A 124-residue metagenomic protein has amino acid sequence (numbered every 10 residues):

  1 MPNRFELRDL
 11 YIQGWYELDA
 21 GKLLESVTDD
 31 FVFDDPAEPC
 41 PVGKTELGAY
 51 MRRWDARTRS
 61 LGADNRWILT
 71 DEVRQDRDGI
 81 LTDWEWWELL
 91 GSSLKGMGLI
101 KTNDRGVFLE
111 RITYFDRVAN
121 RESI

Functional and structural regions predicted by a protein language model:
M1-D30: Short acidic-aromatic low-complexity motifs
N3, L7, E46, S92: Soluble or luminal CAZymes and related metallo-dependent hydrolases
L23-V27, F33, W84, G98-I100: A general secondary-structure boundary signal
L24, D34-D35, D64-W67: Short, hydrophobic secondary-structure boundary micro-motifs
V32-V42, R57-R59: A short gly/proline-enriched turn/hairpin at secondary-structure junctions
G48-I124: A beta-strand edge to alpha-helix "cap/lid" segment located at domain peripheries
